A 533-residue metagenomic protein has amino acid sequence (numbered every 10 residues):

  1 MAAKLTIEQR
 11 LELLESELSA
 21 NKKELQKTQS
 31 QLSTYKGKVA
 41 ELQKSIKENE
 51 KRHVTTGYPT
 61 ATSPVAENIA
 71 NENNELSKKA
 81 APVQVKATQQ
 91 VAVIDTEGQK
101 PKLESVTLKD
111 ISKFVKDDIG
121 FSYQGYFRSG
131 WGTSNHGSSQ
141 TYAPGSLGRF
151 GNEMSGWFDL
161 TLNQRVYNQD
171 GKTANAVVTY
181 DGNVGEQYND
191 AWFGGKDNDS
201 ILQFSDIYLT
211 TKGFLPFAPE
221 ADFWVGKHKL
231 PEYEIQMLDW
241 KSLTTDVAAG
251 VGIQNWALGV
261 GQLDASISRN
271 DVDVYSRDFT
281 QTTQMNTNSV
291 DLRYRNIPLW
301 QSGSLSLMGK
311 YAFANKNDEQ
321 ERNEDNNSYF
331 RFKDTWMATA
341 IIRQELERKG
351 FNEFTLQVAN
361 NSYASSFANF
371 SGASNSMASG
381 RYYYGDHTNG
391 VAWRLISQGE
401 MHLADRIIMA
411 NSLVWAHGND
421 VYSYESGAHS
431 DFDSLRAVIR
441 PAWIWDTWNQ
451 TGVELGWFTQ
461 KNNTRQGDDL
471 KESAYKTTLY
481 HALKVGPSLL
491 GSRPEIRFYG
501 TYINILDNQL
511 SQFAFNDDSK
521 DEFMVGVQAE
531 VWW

Functional and structural regions predicted by a protein language model:
M1-A2: Gram-negative bacterial Sec-dependent N-terminal signal peptides
E8-A218, W256, R295-I297, E400 (+5 more regions): Beta-barrel outer-membrane channel/assembly domains of diderm bacteria
K113-V115, S146-N152, G195-D197, M237-K241 (+10 more regions): Outer-membrane beta-barrel proteins
G120-S122, S155-D159, T173-V177, F204-D206 (+7 more regions): Extracellular structured ligand-interaction cores
Y123-G125, A176-Y180, F223-V225, L263-I267 (+7 more regions): Membrane-embedded beta-strand positions of outer-membrane beta-barrel proteins
Y126-G132, T179-N183, G226-L230, S268-V272 (+7 more regions): Outer-membrane beta-barrel pore domains and translocons
G130-F150, N189-S205, F217-Q301, M308-S328 (+3 more regions): Surface-exposed coil loops of outer-membrane beta-barrel proteins
L292-T464, K471-L479, L483, F523: Detector for outer-membrane/organellar transmembrane beta-barrel domains, recognizing the amphipathic beta-strand
